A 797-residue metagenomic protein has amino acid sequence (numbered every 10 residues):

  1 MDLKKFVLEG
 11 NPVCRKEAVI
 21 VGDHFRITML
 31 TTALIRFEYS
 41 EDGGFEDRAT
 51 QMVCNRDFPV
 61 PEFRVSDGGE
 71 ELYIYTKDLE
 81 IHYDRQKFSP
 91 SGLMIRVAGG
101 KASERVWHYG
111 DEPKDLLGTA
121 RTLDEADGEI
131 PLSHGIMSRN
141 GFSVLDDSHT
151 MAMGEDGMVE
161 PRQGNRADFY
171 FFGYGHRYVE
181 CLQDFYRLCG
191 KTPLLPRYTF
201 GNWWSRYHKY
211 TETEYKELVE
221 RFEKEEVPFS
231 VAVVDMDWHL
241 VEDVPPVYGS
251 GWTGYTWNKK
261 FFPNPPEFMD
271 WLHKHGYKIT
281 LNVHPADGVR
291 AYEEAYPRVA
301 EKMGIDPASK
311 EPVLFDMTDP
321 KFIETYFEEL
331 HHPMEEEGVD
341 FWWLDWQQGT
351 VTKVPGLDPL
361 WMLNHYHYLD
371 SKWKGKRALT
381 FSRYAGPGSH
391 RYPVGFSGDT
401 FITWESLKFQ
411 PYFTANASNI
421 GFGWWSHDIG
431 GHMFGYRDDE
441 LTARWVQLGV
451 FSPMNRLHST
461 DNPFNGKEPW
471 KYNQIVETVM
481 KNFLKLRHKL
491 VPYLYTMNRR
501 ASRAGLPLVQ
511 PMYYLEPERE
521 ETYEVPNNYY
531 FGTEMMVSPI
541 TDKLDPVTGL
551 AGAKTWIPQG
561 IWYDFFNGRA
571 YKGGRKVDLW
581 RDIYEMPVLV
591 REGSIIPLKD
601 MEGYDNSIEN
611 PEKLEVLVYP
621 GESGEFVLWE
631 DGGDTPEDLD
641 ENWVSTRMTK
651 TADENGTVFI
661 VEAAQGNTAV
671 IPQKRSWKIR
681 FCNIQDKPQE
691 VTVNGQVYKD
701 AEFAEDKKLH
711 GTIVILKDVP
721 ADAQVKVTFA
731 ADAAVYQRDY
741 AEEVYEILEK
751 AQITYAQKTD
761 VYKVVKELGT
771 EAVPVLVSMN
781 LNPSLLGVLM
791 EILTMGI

Functional and structural regions predicted by a protein language model:
D2-K4, N11, I81, L93-E585 (+2 more regions): Catalytic-domain carbohydrate-binding cleft regions of carbohydrate-active enzymes
K5-F6, L30-G69: A low-complexity, Ser/Thr/Gly/Pro-enriched, surface-exposed linker/loop concept that marks segments flanking
I27, I35-F37, I74-I81, M536-P539 (+1 more regions): Short, well-ordered beta-strand segments enriched in hydrophobic/aromatic residues
R36-D42, D545-P558, N667-K687: Surface-exposed beta-strand/loop patches in extracellular or lumenal glycoproteins
R48-E62, I305, Y563-I583, E690-I715: Solvent-exposed beta-strand/loop surfaces of large extracellular or lumenal domains
E71-Y73, L79-E80, E702-Q724: A surface-exposed beta-strand-loop module
F88, I136, H149, E155-Q163 (+4 more regions): C-terminal (or distal) subdomains of carbohydrate-active enzymes
G593-Q696, V719-A721, T728-I797: Accessory, solvent-exposed terminal regions and/or long lumenal/extracellular loops of proteins
